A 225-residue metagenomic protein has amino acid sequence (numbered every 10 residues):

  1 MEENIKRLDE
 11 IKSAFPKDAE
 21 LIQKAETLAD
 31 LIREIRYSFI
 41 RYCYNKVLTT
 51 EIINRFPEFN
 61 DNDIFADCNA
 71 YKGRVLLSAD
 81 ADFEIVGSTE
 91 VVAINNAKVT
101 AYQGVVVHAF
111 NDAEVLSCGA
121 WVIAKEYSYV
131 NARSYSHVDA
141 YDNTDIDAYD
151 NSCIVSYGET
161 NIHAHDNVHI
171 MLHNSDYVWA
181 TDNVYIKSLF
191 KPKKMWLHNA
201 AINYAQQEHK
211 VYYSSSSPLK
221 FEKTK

Functional and structural regions predicted by a protein language model:
M1-K225: Short, glycine-biased loop/turn motifs at secondary-structure junctions and in low-complexity Ser/Thr/Pro-rich termini
